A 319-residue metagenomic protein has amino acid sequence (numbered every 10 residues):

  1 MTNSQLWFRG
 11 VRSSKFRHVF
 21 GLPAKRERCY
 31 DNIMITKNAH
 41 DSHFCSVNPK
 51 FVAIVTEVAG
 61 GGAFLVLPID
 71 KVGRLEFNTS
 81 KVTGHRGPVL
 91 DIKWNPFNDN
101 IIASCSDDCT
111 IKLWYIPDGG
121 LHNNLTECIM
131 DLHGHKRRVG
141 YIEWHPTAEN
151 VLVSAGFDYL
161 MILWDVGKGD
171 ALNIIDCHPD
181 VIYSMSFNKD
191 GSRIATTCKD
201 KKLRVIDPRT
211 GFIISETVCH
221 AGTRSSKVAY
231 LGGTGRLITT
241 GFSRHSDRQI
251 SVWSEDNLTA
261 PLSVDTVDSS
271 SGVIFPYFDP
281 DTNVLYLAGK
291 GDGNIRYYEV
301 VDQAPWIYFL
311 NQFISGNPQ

Functional and structural regions predicted by a protein language model:
M1-L75, Q319: Acidic and/or Ser/Thr-rich intrinsically disordered tails and linkers that flank eukaryotic scaffold proteins
N32-P49, I92-F97, I142-T147, N188 (+2 more regions): Structural signature of eukaryotic scaffold interfaces centered on beta-propeller domains
T36, E76-S80, K93-F97, L125-E127 (+4 more regions): Short interface patches used for recognition in eukaryotic signaling and trafficking proteins
K50, G62-F64, F77, N100 (+7 more regions): Repetitive beta-architecture junctions, highlighting loop-to-beta-strand starts across blade-like repeats
G73-I102, E127-M130, R137: Blade-loop segments of beta-propeller domains
D107, L113: Carboxylate/His-rich catalytic cores and anion/metal-binding grooves
G119-L125: A short alpha->loop->secondary-structure connector
D131-W306, L310-P318: WD40 beta-propeller repeat blades
